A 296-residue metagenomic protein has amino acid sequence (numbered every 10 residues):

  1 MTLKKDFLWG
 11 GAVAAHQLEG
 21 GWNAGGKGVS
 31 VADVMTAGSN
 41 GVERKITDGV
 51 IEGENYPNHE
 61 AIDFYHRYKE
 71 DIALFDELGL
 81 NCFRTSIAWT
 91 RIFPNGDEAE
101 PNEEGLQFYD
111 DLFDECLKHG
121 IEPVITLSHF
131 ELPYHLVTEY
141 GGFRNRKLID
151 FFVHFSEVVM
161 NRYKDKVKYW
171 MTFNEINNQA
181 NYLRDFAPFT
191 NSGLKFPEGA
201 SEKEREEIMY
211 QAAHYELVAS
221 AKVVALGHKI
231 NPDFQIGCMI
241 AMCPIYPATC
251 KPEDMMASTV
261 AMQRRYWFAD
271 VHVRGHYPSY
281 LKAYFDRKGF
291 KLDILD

Functional and structural regions predicted by a protein language model:
M1-T47, I51-E52, N95-D97, L106-D296: Active-site region of glycoside hydrolase catalytic domains
G53-R67, R144-R146: Active-site mouth loops of central-metabolism enzymes
H59-I62, H66, E100, E207 (+1 more regions): Short, solvent-exposed segments of well-ordered alpha helices
E60-A73, P94, G105: Internal amphipathic alpha-helical repeat/solenoid segments
R67-A88, E122: Catalytic domains of carbohydrate-active enzymes, especially glycoside hydrolases
I87-P101: Glycine-rich, proline-tolerant flexible connector loops at the mouths of alpha/beta enzymes
